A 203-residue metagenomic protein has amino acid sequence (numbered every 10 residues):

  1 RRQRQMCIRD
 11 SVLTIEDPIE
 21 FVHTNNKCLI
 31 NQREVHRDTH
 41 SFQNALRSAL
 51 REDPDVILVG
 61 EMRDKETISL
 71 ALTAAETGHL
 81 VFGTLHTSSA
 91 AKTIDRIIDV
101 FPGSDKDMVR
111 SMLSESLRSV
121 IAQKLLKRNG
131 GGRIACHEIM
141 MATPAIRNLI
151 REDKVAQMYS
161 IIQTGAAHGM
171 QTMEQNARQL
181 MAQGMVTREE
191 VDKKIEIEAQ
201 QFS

Functional and structural regions predicted by a protein language model:
R1-Q5, R9-S203: Short, flexible helix-loop junctions that flank or precede catalytic/ligand sites
